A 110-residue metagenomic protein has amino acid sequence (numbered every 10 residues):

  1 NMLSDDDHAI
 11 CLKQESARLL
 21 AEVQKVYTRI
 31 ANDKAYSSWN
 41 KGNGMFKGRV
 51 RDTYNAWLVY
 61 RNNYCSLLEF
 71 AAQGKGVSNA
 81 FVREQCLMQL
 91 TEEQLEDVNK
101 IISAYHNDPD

Functional and structural regions predicted by a protein language model:
N1-D110: N-terminal alpha-helical modules
